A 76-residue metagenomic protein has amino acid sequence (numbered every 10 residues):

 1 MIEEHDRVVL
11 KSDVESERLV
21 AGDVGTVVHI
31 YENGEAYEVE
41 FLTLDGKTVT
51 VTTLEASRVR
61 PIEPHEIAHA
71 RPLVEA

Functional and structural regions predicted by a protein language model:
I2-H65, A70: Basic/aromatic-rich interaction segments and small domains that mediate binding to polyanionic partners
V74-E75: Extended, low-polarity transmembrane helix blocks
